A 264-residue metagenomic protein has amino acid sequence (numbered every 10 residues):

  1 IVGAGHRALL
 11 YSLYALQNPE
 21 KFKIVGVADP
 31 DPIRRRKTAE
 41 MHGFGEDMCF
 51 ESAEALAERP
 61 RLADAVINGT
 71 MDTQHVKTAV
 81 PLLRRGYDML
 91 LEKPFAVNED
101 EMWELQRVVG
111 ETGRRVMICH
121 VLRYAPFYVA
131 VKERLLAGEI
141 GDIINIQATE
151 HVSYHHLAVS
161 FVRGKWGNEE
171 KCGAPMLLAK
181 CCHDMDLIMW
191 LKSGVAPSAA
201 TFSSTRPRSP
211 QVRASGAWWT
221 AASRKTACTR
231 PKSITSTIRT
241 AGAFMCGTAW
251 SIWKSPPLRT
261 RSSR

Functional and structural regions predicted by a protein language model:
I1-F44: N-terminal Rossmann-like dinucleotide-binding module
G5, D47-V108: Beta-loop-alpha module in the N-terminal Rossmann-like domain of NAD(P)-dependent dehydrogenases, especially those
G26, A65, N145: Short, Asp-centered acidic motifs that coordinate Mg2+ and/or phosphate in catalytic or ligand-binding sites
E104-V121, G141-A148: Rossmann-fold dehydrogenase core element
L122-G247: Predominantly a Rossmann-like dinucleotide-binding segment in NAD(P)-dependent oxidoreductases
